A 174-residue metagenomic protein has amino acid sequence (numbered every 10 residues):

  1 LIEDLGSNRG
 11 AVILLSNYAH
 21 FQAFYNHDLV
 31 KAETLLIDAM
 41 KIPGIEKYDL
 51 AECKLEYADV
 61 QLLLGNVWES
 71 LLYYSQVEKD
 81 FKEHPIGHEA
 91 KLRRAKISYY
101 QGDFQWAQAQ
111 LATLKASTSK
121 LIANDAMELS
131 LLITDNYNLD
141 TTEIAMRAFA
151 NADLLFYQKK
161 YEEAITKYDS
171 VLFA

Functional and structural regions predicted by a protein language model:
L1-A174: Acidic, polar-rich low-complexity tracts and alpha-helical solenoid repeat scaffolds
